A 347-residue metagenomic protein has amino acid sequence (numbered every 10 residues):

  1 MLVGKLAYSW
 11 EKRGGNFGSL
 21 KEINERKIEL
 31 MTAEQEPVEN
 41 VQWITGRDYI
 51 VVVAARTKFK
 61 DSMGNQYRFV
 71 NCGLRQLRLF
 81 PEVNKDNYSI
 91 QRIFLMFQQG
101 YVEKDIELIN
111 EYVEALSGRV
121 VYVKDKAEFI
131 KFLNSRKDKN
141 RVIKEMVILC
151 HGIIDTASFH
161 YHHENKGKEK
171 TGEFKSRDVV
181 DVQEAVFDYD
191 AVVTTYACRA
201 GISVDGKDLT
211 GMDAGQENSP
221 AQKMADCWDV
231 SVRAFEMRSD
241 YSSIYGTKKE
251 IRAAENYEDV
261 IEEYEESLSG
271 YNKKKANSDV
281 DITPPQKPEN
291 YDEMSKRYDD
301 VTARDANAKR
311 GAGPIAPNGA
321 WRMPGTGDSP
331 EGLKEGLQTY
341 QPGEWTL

Functional and structural regions predicted by a protein language model:
M1-W43, M146, T195, W345-L347: Non-Sec secretion/translocation targeting segments of pathogen effectors
S9, S19, R26, Y112 (+4 more regions): Charge-rich, solvent-exposed alpha-helical interaction surfaces
E29-F129, G211, Q216: A domain-level signal for caspase-like cysteine endopeptidase catalytic cores and their zymogen-processing architecture
T32-E34, V38-Q42, V180, E184-F187 (+1 more regions): Active-site or metal-binding loop neighborhoods of secreted/extracellular toxin and effector enzymes
Q35-N40, K126-I143, Q183: Short amphipathic alpha-helices and their capping/turn segments at secondary-structure boundaries
G46-D48, Y88-R92, D138-K144, D188-V192: A general structural motif
R78, E82-K85, D138, H151 (+1 more regions): Sec-exported extracytoplasmic/periplasmic mature domains
I143-I244: Catalytic cores of nucleophile-dependent amide-cleaving enzymes
